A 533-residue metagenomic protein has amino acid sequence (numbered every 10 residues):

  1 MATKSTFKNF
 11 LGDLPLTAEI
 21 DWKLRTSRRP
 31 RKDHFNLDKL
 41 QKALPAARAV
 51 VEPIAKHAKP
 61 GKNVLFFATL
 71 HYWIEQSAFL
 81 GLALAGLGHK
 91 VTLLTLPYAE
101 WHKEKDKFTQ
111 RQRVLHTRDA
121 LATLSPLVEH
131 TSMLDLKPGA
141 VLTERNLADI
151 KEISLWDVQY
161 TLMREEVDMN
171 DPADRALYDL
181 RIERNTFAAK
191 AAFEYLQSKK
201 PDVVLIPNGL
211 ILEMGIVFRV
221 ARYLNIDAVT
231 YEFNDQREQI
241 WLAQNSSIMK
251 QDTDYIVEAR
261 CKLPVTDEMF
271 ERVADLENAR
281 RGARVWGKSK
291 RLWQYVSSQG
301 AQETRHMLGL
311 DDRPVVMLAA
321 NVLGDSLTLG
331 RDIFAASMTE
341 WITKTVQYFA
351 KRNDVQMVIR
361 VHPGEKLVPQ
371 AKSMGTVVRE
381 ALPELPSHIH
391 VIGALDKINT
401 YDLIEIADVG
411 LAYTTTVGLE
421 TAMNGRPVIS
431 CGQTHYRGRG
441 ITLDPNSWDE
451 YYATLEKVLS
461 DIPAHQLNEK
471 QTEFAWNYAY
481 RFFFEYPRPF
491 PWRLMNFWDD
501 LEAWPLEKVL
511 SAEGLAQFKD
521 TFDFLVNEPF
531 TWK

Functional and structural regions predicted by a protein language model:
A2-N63, A83-T186, F233-Y295, N496-D500 (+2 more regions): Conserved N-terminal ligand/cofactor-binding loop architecture of enzyme catalytic domains
K4-H34, D38-Q41, R305, D312 (+2 more regions): Long, C-terminal catalytic modules of enzymes
I54-H57, I182-S198, G309, D332-I333 (+4 more regions): Donor nucleotide-activated moiety binding/catalytic core segment of transferases that use nucleotide-activated donors
F67-S77, I206, L327-T328: A short, glycine/small-residue-rich beta-strand->loop->alpha-helix junction that serves as a flexible
H71-L93, P97, F218, S337-A350: Histidine-anchored nucleotide/phosphate-binding helix
A188-A243: Conserved nucleotide-sugar donor-interacting segment of glycosyltransferase catalytic cores, predominantly GT-B
D202, E213, Q239, D396-L443: A donor-sugar binding/catalytic signature common to diverse glycosyltransferases and related nucleotide-sugar
G282-E380: Conserved catalytic-core segment of nucleotide-activated headgroup transferases in glycan assembly
